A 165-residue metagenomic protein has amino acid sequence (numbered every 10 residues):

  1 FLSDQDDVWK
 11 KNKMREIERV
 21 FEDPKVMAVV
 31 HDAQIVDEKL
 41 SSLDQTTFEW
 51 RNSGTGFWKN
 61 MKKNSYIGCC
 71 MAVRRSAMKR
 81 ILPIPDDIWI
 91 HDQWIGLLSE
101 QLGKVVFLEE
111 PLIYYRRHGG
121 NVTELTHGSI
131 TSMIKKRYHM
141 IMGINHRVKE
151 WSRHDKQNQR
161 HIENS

Functional and structural regions predicted by a protein language model:
F1-H127: Nucleotide-sugar donor-binding/catalytic module of glycosyltransferases that assemble extracellular/cell-envelope
W50-N60, Y115-G119, E124-E163: Catalytic core of nucleotide-sugar-dependent glycosyltransferases
